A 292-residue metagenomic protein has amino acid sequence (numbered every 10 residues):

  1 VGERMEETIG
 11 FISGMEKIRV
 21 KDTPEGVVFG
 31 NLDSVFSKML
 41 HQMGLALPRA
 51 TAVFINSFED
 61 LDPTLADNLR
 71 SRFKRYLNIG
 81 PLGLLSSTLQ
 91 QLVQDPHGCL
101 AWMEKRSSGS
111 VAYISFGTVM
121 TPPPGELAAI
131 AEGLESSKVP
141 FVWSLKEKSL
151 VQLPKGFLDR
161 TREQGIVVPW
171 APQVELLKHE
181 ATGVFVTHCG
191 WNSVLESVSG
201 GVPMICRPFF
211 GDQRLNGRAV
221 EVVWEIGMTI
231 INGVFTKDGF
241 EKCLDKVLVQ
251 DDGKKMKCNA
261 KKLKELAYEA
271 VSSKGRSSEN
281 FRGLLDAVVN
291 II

Functional and structural regions predicted by a protein language model:
V1-E175, V184, V198, F209 (+2 more regions): Nucleotide-sugar-dependent glycosyltransferase catalytic domains
I166, E180-S193, V202: Acidic donor-binding loop of glycosyltransferase active sites
S193, M204-C206, F210-G211: Short glycine/proline-centered loop/turn elements that form peptide/ligand docking sites
